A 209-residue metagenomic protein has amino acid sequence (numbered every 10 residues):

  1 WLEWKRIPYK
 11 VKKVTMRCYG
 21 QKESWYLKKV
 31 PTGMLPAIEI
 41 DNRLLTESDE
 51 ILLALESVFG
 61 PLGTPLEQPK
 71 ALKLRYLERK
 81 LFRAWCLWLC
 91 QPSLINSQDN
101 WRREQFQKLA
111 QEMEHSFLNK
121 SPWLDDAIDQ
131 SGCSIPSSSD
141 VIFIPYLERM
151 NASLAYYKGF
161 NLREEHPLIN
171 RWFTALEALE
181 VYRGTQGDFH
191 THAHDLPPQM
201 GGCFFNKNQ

Functional and structural regions predicted by a protein language model:
W1-G132, C203: GST-like domain detector, emphasizing the conserved glutathione-binding G-site in the N-terminal thioredoxin-like
K5, K29, L154-F160: Residues at alpha-helix termini
I95-W101, A155-E164: Acidic, serine/threonine/proline-rich low-complexity intrinsically disordered regions
W101-L109, R163-A178: Extended, well-ordered alpha-helical scaffold segments
K120, N151-Y156, Y182-T185: Substrate-binding/catalytic groove segments of enzymes that remodel or degrade extracellular structural polymers
D129-K158, L168-N170: GST superfamily/GST-like fold recognition
E180-Q209: Long, charge-rich low-complexity segments
